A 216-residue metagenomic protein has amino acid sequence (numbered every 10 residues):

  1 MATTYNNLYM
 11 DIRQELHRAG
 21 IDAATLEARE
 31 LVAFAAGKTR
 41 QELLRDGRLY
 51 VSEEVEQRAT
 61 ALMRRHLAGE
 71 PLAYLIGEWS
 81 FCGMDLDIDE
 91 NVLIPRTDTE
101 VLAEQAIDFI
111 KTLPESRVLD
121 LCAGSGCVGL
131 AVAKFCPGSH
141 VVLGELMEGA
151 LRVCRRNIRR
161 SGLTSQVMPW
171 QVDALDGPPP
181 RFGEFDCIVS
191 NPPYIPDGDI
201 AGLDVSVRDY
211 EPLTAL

Functional and structural regions predicted by a protein language model:
M1-L44, R48-V51: Non-catalytic accessory regions of SAM-dependent methyltransferases
T3, L26, Y50, E54 (+7 more regions): Residues at secondary-structure transition points
Q14-R18, R65, N157: Amphipathic alpha-helical regulatory segments at dimerization interfaces that relay allosteric signals between sensory
A23-E27, P71-Y74, G202: Alpha-helix N-cap and coil->helix boundary residues
V32-D108: Conserved AdoMet
P71, P95, P192-P193, P212: Proline-centered helix-kink/hinge sites
E100-G202: Conserved SAM/SAH cofactor-binding pocket of Class I
L146-L151, D204-L216: Glycine-rich S-adenosyl-L-methionine
